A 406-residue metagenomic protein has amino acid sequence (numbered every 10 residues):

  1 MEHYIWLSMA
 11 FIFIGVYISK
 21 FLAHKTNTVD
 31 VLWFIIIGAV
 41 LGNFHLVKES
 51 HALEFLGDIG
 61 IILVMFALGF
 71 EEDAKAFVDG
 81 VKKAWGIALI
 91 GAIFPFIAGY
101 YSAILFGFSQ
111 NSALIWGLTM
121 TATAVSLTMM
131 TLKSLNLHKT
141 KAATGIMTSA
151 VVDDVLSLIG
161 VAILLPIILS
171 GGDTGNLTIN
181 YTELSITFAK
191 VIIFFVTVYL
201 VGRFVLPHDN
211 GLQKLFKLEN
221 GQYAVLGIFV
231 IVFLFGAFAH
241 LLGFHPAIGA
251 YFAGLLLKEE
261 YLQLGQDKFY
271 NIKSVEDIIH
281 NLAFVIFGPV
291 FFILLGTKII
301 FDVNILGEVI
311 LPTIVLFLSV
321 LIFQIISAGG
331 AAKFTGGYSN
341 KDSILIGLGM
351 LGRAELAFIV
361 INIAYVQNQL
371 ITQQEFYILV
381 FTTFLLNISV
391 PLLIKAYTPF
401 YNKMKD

Functional and structural regions predicted by a protein language model:
M1-F11, H51-F66, Q110-V125, I186-T197 (+3 more regions): Structural signature of hydrophobic alpha-helical transmembrane segments
I12-K20, I35, A39, N43 (+16 more regions): Transmembrane alpha-helical segments of multi-pass membrane transport proteins and ion-pumping complexes
L22, G86-H138, V201-V205, L295-Y401: Transmembrane alpha-helices that form the ion-translocation and gating core of multi-pass ion transport proteins
L22-T26, V40-K83, H208, L212-N220 (+2 more regions): Membrane-interface junctions of multi-pass transporters
K25, F70, L164-A224, H240-F244 (+1 more regions): Multi-pass alpha-helical transmembrane bundle typical of ion/small-solute transporters and intramembrane aspartyl
T28, F70-K82, F106-N111, T131-T144 (+6 more regions): Juxtamembrane helix-boundary/capping and inter-helix hinge elements in multi-pass membrane proteins
L32-F44, G86-Y100, T148-L164, K217-F235 (+2 more regions): Small-residue-rich segments of transmembrane alpha-helices in multi-pass membrane proteins, especially helix faces
G160-N180, G236-L241, K298-E308, V360-Q373: Transmembrane helix-loop junctions at the membrane interface of multipass transporters and ion channels
